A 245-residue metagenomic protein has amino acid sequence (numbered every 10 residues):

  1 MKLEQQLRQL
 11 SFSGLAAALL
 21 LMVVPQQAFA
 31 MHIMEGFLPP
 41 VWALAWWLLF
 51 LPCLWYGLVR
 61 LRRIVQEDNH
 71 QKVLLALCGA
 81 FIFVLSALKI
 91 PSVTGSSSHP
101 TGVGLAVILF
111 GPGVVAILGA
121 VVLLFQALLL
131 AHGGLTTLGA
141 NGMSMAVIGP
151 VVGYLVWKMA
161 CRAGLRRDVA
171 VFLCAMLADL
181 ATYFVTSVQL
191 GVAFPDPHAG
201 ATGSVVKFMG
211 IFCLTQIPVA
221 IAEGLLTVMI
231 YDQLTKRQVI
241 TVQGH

Functional and structural regions predicted by a protein language model:
M1-A28: N-terminal secretory/membrane targeting signals
V24-A28, S187-H198: Membrane-helix interface motif
A28-L105: Hydrophobic transmembrane alpha-helices
L44, K72-L77, A116-A120, M143 (+2 more regions): Hydrophobic alpha-helical transmembrane segments
W46-W55, A146-V156, P218-D232: Hydrophobic cores of alpha-helical transmembrane segments in multi-pass inner/ER membrane proteins, independent
S86-G149: Alpha-helical membrane segments and adjacent membrane-interface helices in multi-pass membrane proteins
S144-S187: Short helix-perturbing small/polar motifs within transmembrane alpha-helices
V169-L180, S187, A199-H245: C-terminal transmembrane helix-loop-helix hairpin of multi-pass membrane proteins
